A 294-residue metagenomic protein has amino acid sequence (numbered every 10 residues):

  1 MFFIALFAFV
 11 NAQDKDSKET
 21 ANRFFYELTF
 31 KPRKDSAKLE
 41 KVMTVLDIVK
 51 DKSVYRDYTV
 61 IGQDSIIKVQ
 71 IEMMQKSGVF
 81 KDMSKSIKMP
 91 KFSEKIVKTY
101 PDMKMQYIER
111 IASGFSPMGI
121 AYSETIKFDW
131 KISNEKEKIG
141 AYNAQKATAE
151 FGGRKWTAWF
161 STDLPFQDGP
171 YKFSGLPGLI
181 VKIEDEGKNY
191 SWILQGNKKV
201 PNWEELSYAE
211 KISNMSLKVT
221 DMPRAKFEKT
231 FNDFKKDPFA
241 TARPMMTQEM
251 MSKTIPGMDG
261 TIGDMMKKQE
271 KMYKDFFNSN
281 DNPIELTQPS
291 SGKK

Functional and structural regions predicted by a protein language model:
F3-A12: Hydrophobic h-region of N-terminal signal peptides that target proteins for export in Gram-negative bacteria
F7, R56, G175-G178, D281: Glycine-centered flexibility motif
Q13-F128, K136, K188-K294: Extracellular or lumenal secretory-pathway regions
S133-G196: Glycine- and acidic-residue-rich phosphate-binding/metal-coordinating active-site segment common to enzymes that handle
